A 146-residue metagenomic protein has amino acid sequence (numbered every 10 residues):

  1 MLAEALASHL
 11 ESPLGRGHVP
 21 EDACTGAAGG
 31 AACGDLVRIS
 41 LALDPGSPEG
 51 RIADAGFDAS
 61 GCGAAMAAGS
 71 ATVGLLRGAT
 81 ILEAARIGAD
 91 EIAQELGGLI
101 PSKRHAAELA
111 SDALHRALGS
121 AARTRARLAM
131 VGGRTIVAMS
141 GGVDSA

Functional and structural regions predicted by a protein language model:
M1-P20, T25-G26, A53, A79-E83 (+1 more regions): C-terminal binding/interaction regions
A27-A32: Short Gly/Pro-enriched turn/cap motifs at secondary-structure boundaries
C33, A59-A68, A106, A110: Short, thiol/selenol-centered motifs that function as redox-active sites or metal-ligating centers
D35-P45: Short beta-strand elements
S47-A59: Short, well-ordered strand-loop elements centered on a beta-strand within folded domains, enriched for acidic residues
A64-A79: Alpha-helical support elements that line or immediately flank enzyme active sites and cofactor-binding pockets
L128-A146: ATP-dependent adenylation/nucleotidyltransferase module used to activate substrates
